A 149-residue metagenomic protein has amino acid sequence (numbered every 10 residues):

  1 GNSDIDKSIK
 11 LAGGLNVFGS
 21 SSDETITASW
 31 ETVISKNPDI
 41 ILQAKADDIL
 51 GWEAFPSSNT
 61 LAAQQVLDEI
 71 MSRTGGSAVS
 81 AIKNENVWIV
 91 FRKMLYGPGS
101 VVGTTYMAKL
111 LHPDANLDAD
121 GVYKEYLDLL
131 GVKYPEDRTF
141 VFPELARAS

Functional and structural regions predicted by a protein language model:
G1-S149: N-terminal ligand-binding lobe of clamshell/alpha-beta domains
